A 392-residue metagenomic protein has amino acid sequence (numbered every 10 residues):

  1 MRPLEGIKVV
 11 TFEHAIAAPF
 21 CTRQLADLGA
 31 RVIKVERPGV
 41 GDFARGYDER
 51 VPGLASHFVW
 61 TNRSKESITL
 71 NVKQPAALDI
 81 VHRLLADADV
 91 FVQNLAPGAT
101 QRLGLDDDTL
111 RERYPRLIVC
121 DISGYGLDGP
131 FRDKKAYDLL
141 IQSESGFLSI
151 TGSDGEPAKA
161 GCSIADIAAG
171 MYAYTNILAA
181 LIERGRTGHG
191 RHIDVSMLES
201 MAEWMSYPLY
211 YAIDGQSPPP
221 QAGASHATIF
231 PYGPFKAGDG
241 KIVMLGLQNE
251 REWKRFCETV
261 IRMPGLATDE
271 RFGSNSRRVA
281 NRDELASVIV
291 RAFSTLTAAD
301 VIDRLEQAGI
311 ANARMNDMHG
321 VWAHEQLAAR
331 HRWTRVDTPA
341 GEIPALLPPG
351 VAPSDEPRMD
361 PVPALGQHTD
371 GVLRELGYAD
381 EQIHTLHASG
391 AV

Functional and structural regions predicted by a protein language model:
M1-R186, Q221, A364, D370-V392: N-terminal helix-loop segment corresponding to the beta1-alpha1 unit of nucleotide/adenylate-binding folds
G39, Y125-G126, M197-A202, D239-K241 (+2 more regions): Glycine-rich beta-alpha junction loops
F58, A222-A227, G233-P234, L245 (+3 more regions): Short Gly/Pro-enriched turn/cap motifs at secondary-structure boundaries
A158-A168, G190-H192, A222-H226, F230-Y232 (+3 more regions): A short glycine-threonine-serine/GTX helix/turn-capping micro-motif
G170-G190, E203-D214, C257-R262: Oxidoreductase and adenylate-handling cofactor-binding alpha/beta cores
P231-A308, N312: Aromatic-enriched alpha-helical interface/lid elements that frame and gate functional surfaces
E306-P357: A glycine-rich dinucleotide-binding beta-alpha-beta segment and adjacent secondary-structure elements that constitute
T338-T385: Flexible, small-/acidic-enriched active-site or ligand-binding loops
